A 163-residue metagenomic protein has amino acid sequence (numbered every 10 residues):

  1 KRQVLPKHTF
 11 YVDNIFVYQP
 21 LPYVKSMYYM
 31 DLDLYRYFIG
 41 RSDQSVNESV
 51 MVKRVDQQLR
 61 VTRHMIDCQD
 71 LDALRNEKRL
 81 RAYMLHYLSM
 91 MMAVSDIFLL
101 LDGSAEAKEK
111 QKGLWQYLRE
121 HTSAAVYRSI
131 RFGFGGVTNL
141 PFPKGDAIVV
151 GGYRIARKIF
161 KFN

Functional and structural regions predicted by a protein language model:
K1-M51: Conserved nucleotide-sugar donor-binding catalytic segment
K7-H8, A73-K78: Short helix-to-loop capping/linker segments positioned immediately adjacent to catalytic or ligand/cofactor-binding
L32-R41, N47-R75, V94, F98-A124: Catalytic core of nucleotide-sugar-dependent glycosyltransferases
N76-R81, Y127: Short, surface-exposed acidic
R79-H86, K108-K112: Short, charged, amphipathic alpha-helical segments
A82-F98: Amphipathic alpha-helical repeat scaffolds of TPR domains
L100-N163: Membrane-interface aromatic/basic loop that binds lipid-linked glycans or pyrophosphate carriers, typified by
